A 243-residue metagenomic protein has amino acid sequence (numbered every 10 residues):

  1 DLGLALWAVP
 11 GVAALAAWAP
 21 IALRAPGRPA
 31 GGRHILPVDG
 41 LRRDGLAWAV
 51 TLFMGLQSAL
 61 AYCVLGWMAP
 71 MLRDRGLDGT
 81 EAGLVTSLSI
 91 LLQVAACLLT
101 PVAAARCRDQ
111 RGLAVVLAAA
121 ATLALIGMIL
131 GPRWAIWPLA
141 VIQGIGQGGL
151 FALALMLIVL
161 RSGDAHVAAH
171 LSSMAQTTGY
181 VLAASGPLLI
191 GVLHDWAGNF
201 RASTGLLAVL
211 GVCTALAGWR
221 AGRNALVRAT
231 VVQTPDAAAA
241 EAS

Functional and structural regions predicted by a protein language model:
D1-L23: Helix-loop-helix hairpin linking two adjacent transmembrane segments in secondary transporters
I21-V50, A239: Juxtamembrane intracellular "pre-TM" segments in multi-pass secondary transporters
R28-R33, L160, R220-S243: Intrinsic disorder in cytosolic terminal tails and internal cytosolic loops of multi-pass membrane transporters
D44-C97: Extracytoplasmic gate region of multi-pass secondary transporters
A96-D109: Helix-to-loop junctions at the C-terminal end of transmembrane segments in multipass secondary transporters
G112-I126: Structural signature of the two symmetry-related core transmembrane helices
G149-G163: Intracellular juxtamembrane helix-capping segments at the cytosolic ends of symmetry-related transmembrane helices
S162-R201, L206-L207, G218: A late C-terminal transmembrane helix in Major Facilitator Superfamily
